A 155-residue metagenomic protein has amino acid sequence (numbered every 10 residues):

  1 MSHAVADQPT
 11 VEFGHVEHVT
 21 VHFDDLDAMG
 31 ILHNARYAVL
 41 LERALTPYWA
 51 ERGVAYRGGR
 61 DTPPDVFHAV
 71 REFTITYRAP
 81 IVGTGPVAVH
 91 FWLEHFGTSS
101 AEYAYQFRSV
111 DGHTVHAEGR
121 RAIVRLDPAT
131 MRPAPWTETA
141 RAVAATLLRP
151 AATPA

Functional and structural regions predicted by a protein language model:
S2-E12, E17, P80-P86, W92-A155: HotDog/MaoC-like acyl-thioester-processing domains
S2-V54: Catalytic strand-loop segment that frames the active site of acyl-thioester-processing enzymes
V19, G30, V66-H68, T114: Residues that recognize and position ribonucleotide moieties
F23-D25, F73-A79, D111: Short, well-ordered turn and helix-capping elements at secondary-structure junctions
D25-N34, E72, G83, P128: Generic structural "secondary-structure junction" signal
Y37-A38, R60, E138-T139: Short hydrophobic alpha-helical segments that form membrane-spanning helices or hydrophobic packing faces of helical
Y48-A101, H116: Hydrophobic beta-strand-centered segment that forms part of the acyl-chain substrate-binding groove
